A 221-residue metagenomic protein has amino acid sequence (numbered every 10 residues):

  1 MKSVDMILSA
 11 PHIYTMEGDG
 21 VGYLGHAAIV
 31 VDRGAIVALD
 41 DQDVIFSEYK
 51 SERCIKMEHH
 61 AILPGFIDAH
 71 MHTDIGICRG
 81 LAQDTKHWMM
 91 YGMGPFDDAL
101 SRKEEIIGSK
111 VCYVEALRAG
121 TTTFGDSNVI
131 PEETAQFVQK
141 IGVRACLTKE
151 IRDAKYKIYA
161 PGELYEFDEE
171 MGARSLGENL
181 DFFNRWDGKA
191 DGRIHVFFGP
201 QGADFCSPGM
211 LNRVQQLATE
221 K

Functional and structural regions predicted by a protein language model:
M1-E48, I62: N-terminal metal-binding scaffold of metallo-dependent hydrolase/deaminase domains
K2-S9, S47-W88, K110-Y113, L117-R118: Replace "His-x-His-based motif
P11, I29, G34, H59 (+4 more regions): Divalent metal-coordination and catalytic microenvironments
V21, G125-D126, A190: Short, surface-exposed helix-loop/turn micro-motifs enriched in polar/charged residues
Q42, E58, Q83-E133, P200-M210: Divalent metal-binding segments
D43-K50, Q136-K140: Short loop/helix-cap segments at secondary-structure boundaries that form the rim of catalytic
I77-I107, K149-E170: Active-site gating loops and adjacent loop-to-helix segments of metal-dependent hydrolytic enzymes
A135-K221: Metal-coordinating catalytic core of metallo-dependent amide/deamination hydrolases
